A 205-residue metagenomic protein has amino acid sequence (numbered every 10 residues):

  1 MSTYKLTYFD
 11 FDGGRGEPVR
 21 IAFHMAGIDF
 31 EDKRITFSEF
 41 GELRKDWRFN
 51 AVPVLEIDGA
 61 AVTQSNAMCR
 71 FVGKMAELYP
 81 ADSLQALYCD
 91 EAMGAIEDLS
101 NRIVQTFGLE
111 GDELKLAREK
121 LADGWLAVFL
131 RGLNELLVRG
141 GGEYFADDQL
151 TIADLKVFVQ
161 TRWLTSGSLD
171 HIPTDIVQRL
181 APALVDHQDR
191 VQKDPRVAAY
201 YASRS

Functional and structural regions predicted by a protein language model:
M1-K120, A127-V128, R139, E143-F145 (+1 more regions): GST-like domain detector, emphasizing the conserved glutathione-binding G-site in the N-terminal thioredoxin-like
C69, G73, D90-M93, L130-N134 (+2 more regions): Non-transmembrane alpha-helical segments in soluble domains of secreted/periplasmic/extracellular proteins
C89, F145-P173, Q178-V185, V191 (+1 more regions): GST superfamily/GST-like fold recognition
G124-W125, F129, A183: Soluble or luminal CAZymes and related metallo-dependent hydrolases
R139, V197-S205: Long amphipathic alpha-helical segments
